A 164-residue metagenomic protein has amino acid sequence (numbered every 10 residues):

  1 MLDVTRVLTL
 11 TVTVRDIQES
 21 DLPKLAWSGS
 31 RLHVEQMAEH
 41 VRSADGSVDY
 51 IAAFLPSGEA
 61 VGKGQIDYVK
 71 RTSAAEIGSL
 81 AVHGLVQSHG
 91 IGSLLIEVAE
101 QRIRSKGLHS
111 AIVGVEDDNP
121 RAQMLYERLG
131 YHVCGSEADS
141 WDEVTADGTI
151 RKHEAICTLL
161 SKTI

Functional and structural regions predicted by a protein language model:
M1-D3: Short, intrinsically disordered or compositionally biased N-terminal tails of bacterial proteins
T5-L8, V12, D16-L85, I96-V98 (+2 more regions): Acetyl-CoA-dependent GNAT
S43, R104, R121, E143-V144: Short secondary-structure boundary/hinge segments and terminal tails
H83-L85, H89, D117-D118: Active-site acidic-Proline motif in GNAT/NAT acetyltransferases
L94-S110, H132: Conserved acyl-CoA
L95, N119-A122: Conserved short alpha-helix immediately C-terminal to the canonical SAM/SAH-binding motif I of Rossmann-like
H109-S110, E116-P120, L129-G135, D139-I164: C-terminal "cap" of GNAT-fold acetyltransferases
